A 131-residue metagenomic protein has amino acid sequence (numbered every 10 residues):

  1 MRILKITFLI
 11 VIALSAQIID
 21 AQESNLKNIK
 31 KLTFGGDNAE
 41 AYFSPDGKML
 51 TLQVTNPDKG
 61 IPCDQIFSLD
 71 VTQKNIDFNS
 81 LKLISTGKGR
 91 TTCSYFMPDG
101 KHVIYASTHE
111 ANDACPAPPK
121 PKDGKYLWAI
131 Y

Functional and structural regions predicted by a protein language model:
M1-Q22: Bacterial Sec-dependent N-terminal signal peptides
I12, K27-N28, P62-D64, D77-S80 (+1 more regions): Residue-level signal for beta-strand positions within conserved beta-sheet cores that form or flank
Q22-D37, D70-R90: Multi-bladed beta-propeller domains
F34-D37, Q53-I66, S85-T91, A106-Y131: A flexible loop/linker signature enriched in serine peptidases of the S9 family
P45-D46, P98-D99: Residue-level detector of Asp-centered blade-edge/turn motifs that repeat once per structural unit in beta-propeller
G47-T51, V103: Hydrophobic beta-strand positions that form the internal "hydrophobic ladder" of WD40/Gbeta-like beta-propeller blades
K59-I61, Q73-F78, K101: Short, solvent-exposed loop/turn segments that connect beta-strands within catalytic domains and beta-strand-rich
